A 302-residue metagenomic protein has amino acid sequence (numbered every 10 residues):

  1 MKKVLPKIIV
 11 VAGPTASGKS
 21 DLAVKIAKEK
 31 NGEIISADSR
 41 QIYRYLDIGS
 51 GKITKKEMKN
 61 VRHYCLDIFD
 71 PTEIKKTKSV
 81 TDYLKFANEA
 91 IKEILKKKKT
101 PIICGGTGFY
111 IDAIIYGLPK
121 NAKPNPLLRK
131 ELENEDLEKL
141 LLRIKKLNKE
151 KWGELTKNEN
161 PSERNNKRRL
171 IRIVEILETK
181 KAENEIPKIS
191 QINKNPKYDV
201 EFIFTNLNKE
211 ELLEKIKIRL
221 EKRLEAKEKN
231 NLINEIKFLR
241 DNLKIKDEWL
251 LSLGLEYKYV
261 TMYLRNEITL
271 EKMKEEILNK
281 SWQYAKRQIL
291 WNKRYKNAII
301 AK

Functional and structural regions predicted by a protein language model:
M1-K302: Phosphate/pyrophosphate-binding catalytic cores of soluble transferases and nucleic-acid-acting enzymes
